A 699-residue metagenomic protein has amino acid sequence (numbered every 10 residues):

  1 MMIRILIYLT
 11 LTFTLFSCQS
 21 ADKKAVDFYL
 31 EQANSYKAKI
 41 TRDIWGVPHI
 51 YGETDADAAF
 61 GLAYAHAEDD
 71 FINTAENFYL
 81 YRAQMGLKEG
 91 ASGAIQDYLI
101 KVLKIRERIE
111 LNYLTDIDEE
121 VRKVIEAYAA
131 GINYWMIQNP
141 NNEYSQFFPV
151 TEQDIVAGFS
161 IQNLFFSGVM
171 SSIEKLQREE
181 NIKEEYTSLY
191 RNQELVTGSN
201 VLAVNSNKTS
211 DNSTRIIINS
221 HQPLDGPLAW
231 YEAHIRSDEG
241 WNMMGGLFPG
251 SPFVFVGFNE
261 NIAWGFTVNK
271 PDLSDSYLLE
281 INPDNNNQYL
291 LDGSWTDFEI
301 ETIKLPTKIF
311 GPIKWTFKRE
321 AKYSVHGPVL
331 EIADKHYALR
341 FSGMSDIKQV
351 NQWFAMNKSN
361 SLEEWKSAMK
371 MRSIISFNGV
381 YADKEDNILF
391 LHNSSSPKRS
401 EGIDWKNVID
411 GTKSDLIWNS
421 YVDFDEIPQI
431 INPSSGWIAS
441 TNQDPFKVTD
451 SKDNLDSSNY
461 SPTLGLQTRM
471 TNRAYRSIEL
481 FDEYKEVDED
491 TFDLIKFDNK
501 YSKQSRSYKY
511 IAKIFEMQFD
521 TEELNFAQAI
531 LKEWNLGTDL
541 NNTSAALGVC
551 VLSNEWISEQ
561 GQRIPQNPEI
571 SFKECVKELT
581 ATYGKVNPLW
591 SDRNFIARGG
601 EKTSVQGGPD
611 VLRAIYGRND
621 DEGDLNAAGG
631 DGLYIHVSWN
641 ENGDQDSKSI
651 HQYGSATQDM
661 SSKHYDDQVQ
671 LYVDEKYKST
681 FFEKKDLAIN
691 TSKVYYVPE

Functional and structural regions predicted by a protein language model:
M2-L9: Sec-dependent signal peptide recognition, specifically the positively charged N-region followed immediately by
F16-S17: C-terminal motif of bacterial Sec signal peptides marking the signal peptidase cleavage site
S20-K509, K513, M517-D520, E533-E699: C-terminal/peripheral segments of proteins
F526-E533: A structural micro-motif at secondary-structure boundaries
